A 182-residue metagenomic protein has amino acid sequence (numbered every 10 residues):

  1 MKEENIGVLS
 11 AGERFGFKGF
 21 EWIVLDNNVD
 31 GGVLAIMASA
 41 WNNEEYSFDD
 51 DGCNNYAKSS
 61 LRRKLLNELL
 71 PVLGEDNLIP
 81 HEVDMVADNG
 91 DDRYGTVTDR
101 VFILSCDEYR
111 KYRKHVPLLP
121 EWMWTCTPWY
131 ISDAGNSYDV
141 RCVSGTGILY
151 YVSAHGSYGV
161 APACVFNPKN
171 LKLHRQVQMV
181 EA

Functional and structural regions predicted by a protein language model:
M1-A182: Collagenous Gly-X-Y triple-helix signature in extracellular proteins
